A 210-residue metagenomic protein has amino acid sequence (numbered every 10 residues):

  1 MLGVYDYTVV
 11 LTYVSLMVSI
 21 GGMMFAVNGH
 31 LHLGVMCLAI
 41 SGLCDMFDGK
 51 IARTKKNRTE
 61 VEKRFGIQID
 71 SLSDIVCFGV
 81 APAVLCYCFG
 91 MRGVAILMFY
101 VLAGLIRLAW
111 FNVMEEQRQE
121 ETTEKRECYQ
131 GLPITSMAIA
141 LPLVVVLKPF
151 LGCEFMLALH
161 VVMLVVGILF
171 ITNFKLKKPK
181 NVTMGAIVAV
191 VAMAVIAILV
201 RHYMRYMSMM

Functional and structural regions predicted by a protein language model:
M1-G49, L169-M210: Topogenic membrane-insertion module of multi-pass membrane proteins
M1-V10, V61-S71, E124-Q130, E154-L157 (+1 more regions): Short, amphipathic, aromatic/basic-enriched membrane-interface segments that mark the entry/exit of transmembrane
T8-Y13, T54-F111: Multi-pass membrane catalytic core of lipid/isoprenoid biosynthesis enzymes
V9-T12, L16, G42-M46, I67 (+5 more regions): Hydrophobic transmembrane-helix microenvironments that flank and shape a buried ionizable site
L11-M17, C37-I40, V76-G79, M98-L102 (+4 more regions): Lipid-exposed faces of alpha-helical membrane segments in multi-pass integral membrane proteins
G21-M36, L72, V76-M98, L143-A158 (+1 more regions): Helix-coil boundary and interhelical linker segments in multi-pass alpha-helical membrane proteins
K50-R58, L105-E120, I168-K178: C-terminal ends of transmembrane helices
Q119-M210: C-terminal membrane-associated helical module and adjoining short loops/tails
